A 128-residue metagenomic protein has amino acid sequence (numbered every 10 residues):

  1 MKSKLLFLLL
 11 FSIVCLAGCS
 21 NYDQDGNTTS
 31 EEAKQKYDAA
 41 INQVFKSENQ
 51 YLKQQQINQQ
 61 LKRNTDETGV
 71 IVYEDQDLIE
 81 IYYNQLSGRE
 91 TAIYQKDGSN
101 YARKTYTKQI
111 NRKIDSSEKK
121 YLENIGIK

Functional and structural regions predicted by a protein language model:
M1-D23: Sec-dependent bacterial lipoprotein signal peptides
L9, G26-N27, V44, K108 (+2 more regions): Intrinsic disorder/low-complexity segments
F11, D38-I41, L122: Low-complexity, intrinsically disordered short peptide segments enriched in small/polar/basic residues
C19-Y82: N-terminal export/targeting and maturation segments
Q55-K128: Extracytoplasmic electrostatic interaction patches
